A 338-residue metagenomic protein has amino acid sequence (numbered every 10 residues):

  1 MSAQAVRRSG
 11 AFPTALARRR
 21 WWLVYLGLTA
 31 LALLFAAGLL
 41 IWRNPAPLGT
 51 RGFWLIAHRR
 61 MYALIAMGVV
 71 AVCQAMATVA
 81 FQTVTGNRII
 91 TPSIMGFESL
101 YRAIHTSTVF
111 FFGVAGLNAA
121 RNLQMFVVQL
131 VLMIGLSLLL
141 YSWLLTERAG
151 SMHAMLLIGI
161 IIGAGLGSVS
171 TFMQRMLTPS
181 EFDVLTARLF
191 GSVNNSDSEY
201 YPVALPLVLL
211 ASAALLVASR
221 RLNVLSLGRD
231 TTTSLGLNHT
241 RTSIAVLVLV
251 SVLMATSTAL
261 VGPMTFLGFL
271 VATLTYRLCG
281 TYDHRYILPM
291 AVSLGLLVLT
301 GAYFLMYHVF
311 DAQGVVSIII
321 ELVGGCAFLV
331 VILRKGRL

Functional and structural regions predicted by a protein language model:
M1-L338: Alpha-helical transmembrane segments in inner-membrane proteins
